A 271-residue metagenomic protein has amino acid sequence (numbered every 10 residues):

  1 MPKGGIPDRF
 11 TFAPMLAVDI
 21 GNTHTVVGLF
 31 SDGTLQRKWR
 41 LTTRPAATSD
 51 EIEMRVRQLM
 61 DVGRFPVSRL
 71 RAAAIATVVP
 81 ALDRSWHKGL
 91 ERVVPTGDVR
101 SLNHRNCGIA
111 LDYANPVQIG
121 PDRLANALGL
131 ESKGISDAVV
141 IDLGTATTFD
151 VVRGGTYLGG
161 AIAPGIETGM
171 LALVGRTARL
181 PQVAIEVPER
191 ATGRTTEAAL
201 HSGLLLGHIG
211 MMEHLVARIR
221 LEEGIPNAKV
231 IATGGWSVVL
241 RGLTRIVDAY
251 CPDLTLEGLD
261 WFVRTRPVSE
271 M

Functional and structural regions predicted by a protein language model:
M1-N106: N-terminal glycine/serine-rich phosphate-binding loop of ATP-dependent small-molecule kinases, especially carbohydrate
P2, D8-A17, T43, A47 (+2 more regions): ATP-binding/phosphotransfer module of carbohydrate and carboxylate kinases, centering on a glycine-rich
K3, R9-F10, C107-A138, D260-P267: Conserved phosphate-binding catalytic cores of ATP/NTP-utilizing and phosphoryl-transfer enzymes
F10-Q36, L130, S136-Y157, L173 (+1 more regions): Gly/Thr-rich phosphate-binding beta-strand-loop-beta motif of the actin/hexokinase/Hsp70
T23, R105, T145, W236 (+1 more regions): A generic "binding-loop/recognition-motif" signal
R64-I119, G154-G159, G165-I166, R194-L205 (+3 more regions): Short beta-strand-loop/turn "lid" adjacent to the catalytic site in phosphate-handling enzymes
R64-S68, K133-I135, E223-I225: Glycine-rich phosphate-binding loop signature in dinucleotide/nucleotide-binding domains
T148-E189: Anionic-ligand binding region
